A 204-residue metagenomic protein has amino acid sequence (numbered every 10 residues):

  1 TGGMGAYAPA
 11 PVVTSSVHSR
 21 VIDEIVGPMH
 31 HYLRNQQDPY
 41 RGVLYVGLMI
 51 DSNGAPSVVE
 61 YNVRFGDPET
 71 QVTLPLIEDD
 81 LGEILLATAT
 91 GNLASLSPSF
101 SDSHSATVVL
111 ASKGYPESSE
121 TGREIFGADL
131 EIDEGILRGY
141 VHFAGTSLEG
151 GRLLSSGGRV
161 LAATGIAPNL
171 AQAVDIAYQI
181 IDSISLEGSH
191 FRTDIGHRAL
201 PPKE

Functional and structural regions predicted by a protein language model:
T1-V17, P68-T73: Glycine-rich phosphate-binding loop of ATP-grasp-fold ATP-dependent ligases
G3-P11, M29, I132-L153: Glycine-rich phosphate/nucleotide-binding loop
R20-P28, Q172-Q179: A non-catalytic, amphipathic alpha-helix used as a structural packing/dimerization or gating element in enzyme scaffolds
I22-L44, N62-I136, E149: Active-site "cap" helix and flanking loop/linker of ATP-utilizing ligase/carboxylase catalytic domains
Y45, A55, S99-D102, R138-L161 (+1 more regions): C-terminal active-site/capping subdomain that shapes the small-molecule cofactor and substrate pocket of enzyme
V46-I50, P56-F65, G145: Short beta-strand elements
T146-G150, L154-E204: Generic C-terminus detector
